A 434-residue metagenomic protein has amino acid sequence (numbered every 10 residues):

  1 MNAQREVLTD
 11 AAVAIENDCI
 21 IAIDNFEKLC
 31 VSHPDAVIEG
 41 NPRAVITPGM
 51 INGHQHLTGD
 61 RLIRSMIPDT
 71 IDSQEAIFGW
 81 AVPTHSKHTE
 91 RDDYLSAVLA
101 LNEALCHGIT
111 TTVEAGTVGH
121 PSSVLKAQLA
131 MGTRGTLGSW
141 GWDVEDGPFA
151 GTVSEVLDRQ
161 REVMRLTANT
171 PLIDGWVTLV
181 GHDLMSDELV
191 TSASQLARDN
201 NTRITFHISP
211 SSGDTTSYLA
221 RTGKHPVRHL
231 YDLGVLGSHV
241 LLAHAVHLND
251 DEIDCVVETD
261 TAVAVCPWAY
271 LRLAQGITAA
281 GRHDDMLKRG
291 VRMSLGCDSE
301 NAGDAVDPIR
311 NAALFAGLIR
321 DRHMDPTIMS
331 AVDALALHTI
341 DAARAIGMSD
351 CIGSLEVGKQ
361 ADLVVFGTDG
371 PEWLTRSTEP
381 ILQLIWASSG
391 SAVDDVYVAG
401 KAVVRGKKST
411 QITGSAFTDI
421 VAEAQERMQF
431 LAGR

Functional and structural regions predicted by a protein language model:
M1-A11, E16-I21, F26, S32 (+1 more regions): Active-site microenvironment of metallo-dependent hydrolases
K28-T47: Active-site metal-binding motif and surrounding structural segment of the metallo-beta-lactamase
V45-I46, S65-T133, V156-N169, V421-Q429 (+1 more regions): Alpha-helical scaffold segments that flank or form the walls of functional sites
P48-D60, R203-S212: Histidine-centered catalytic micro-motifs
R61-L95, G132, T136-S154, S212-H239 (+2 more regions): Active-site gating loops and adjacent loop-to-helix segments of metal-dependent hydrolytic enzymes
S123-V246, D251-I253: Metal-coordinating catalytic core of metallo-dependent amide/deamination hydrolases
D232-H239, H283-E372: His/Asp/Glu-enriched, well-ordered alpha-helical/loop segment that forms or immediately abuts the divalent-metal
C255-C297: A conserved active-site cap/scaffold subdomain adjacent to cofactor or substrate pockets
